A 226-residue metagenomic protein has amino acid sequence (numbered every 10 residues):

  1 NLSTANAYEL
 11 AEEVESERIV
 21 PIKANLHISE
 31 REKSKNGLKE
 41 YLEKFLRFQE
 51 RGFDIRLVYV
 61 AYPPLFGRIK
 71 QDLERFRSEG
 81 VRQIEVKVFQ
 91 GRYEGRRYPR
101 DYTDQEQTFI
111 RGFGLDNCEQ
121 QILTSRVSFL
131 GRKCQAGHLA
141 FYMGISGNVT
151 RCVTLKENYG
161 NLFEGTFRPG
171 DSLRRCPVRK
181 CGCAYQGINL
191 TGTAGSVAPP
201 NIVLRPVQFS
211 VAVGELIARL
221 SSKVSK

Functional and structural regions predicted by a protein language model:
N1-Q71, I84: Radical SAM/AdoMet-radical enzyme domain recognition
N6-E9, E32-K39, I55-P64, Q90-R97 (+4 more regions): Low-complexity, flexible helical/coil segments
L10, F45, R75, K87 (+2 more regions): Enzymes that process phosphate groups on RNA ends and nucleotide/triphosphate substrates
A11-H27, L73-F113: Structural recognition of alpha->loop->beta junctions
G91-A212: Accessory C-terminal segments flanking Radical SAM cores
P206-K226: Non-catalytic N-terminal targeting/anchoring module and adjacent flexible stem/linker that precedes the structured
